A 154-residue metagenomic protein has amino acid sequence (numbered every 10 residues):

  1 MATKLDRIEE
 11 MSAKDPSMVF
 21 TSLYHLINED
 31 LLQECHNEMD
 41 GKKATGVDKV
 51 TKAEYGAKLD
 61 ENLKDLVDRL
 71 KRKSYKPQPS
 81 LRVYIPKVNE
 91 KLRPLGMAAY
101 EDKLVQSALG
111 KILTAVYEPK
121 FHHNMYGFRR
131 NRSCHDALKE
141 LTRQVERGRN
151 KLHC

Functional and structural regions predicted by a protein language model:
M1-L23: Charged, compositionally biased N-terminal leader segments and the immediate start of the first structured element
K14, I27-N37, G41: Gly/serine-rich nucleotide phosphate-binding loop at the start of the catalytic core of nucleotide/ADP-ribose-handling
G41, T45-T51, G96, H135-C154: Conserved catalytic palm subdomain of right-hand nucleotidyl-transferase polymerases, strongest for RNA-directed enzymes
E54-P79: Amphipathic alpha-helical blocks
Y75, M97-E101, F128-R132, R147: Conserved, non-catalytic sequence blocks in retroelement Pol enzymes and Pol-derived host proteins
L92-F121: Conserved pre-motif C helix in the palm subdomain of viral-like polymerases
I112-H122, R143-L152: Active-site palm subdomain of RNA-directed nucleic acid polymerases
